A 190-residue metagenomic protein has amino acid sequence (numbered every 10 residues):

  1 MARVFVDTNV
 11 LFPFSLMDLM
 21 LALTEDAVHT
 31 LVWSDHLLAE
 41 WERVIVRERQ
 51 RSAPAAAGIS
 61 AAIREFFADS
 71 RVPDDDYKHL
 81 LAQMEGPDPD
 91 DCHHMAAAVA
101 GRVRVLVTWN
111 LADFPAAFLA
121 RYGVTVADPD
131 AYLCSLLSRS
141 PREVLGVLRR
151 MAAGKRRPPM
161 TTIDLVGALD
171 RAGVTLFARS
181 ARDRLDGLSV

Functional and structural regions predicted by a protein language model:
M1-D18: Metal-dependent nucleic-acid phosphoesterase active-site entry motif
V10-L11, H79-D90, A112-P115: Acidic, metal-coordinating catalytic cores used for nucleic-acid/nucleotide bond scission and strand-transfer chemistry
F14-R49: PIN/NYN-family metal-dependent endoribonuclease catalytic core
L16, D90-D91: Amphipathic coiled-coil/heptad-repeat helices and related helical stalk/stem segments that mediate oligomerization
D35-P73: Short, surface-exposed acidic-centric catalytic microdomains
A68-M84: Short, basic, glycine/proline-bearing loop/turn elements
D91-T125: Acidic, metal-binding active-site segment of PIN/NYN-like and related structure-specific nucleases
A112-V190: Acidic, PIN/NYN-like endoribonuclease modules and their adjacent C-terminal/linker elements
